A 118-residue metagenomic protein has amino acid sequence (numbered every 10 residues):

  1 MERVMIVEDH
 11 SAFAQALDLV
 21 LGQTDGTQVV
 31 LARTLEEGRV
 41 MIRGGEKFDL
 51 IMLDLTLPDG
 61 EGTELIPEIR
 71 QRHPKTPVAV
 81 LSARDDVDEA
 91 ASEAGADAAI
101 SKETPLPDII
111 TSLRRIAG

Functional and structural regions predicted by a protein language model:
E8, S82: Conserved acidic carboxylate
S11-V30: Two-component/phosphorelay signaling modules centered on CheY-like receiver
L31-L50, E89: Acidic, metal-coordinating helix/loop segments flanking the phosphotransfer/catalytic sites of two-component signaling
T34, E61-E64: Acidic catalytic/metal-coordinating carboxylates
D54-L55: Active-site residues of response regulator receiver
P58: The feature encodes the CheY-like receiver
T63-P74: Short amphipathic alpha-helix used as the core "switch/output" element in two-component signaling
T104-A117: C-terminal output helix
